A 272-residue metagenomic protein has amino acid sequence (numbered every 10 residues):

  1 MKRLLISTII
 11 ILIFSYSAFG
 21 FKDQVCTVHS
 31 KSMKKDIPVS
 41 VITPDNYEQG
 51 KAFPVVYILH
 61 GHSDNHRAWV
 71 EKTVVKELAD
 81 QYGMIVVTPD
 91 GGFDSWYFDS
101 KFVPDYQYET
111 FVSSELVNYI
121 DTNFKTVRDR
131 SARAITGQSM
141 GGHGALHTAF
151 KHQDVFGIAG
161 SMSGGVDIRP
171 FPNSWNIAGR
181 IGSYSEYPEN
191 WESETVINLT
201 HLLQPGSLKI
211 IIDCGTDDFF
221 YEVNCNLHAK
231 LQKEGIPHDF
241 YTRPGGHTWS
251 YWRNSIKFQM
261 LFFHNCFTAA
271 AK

Functional and structural regions predicted by a protein language model:
L4-S15: Sec-dependent N-terminal signal peptides
G20-K272: Non-catalytic cap/lid and distal C-terminal segments of serine-dependent acyl enzymes
